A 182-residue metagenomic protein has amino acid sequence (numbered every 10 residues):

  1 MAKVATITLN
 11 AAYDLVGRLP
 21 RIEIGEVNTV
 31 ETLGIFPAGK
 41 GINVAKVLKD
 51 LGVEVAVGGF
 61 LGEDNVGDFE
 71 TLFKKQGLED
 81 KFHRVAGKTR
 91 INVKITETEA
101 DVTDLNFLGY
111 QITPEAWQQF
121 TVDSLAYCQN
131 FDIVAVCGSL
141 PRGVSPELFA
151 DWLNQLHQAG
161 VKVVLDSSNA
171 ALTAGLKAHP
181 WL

Functional and structural regions predicted by a protein language model:
M1-G58: Glycine-rich phosphate/adenosyl-contacting loop at the front of the ribokinase-like
A5, A56-G58, K81, A135 (+1 more regions): A structural signal for isolated positions on well-ordered beta-strands in alpha/beta enzyme cores
I7-A11, F60-E63, V85, T98 (+2 more regions): Cofactor-binding loop segments of dinucleotide-utilizing enzymes, especially the Rossmann-like FAD- and NAD(P)+-binding
I22-I24, K74-Q76, E99-A100, W152 (+1 more regions): Short, hinge-like loop/turn segments at secondary-structure boundaries
T32-G39, K88, Q111, E115 (+2 more regions): Residues at secondary-structure transition points
K46, Q118-L125, Q129, A150 (+3 more regions): Amphipathic, non-transmembrane alpha-helical secondary structure
D50-F131: Conserved N-terminal subdomain of the carbohydrate kinase-like
I133-L182: Conserved beta-alpha-beta core of the PfkB/ribokinase-like small-molecule kinase fold
